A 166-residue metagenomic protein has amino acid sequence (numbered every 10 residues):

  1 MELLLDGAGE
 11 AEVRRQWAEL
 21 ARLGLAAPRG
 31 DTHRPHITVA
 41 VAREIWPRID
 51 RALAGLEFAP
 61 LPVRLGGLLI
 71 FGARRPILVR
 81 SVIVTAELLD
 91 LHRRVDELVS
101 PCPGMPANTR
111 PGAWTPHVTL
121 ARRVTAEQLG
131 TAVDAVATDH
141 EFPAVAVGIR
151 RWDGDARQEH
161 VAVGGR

Functional and structural regions predicted by a protein language model:
M1-R64, T85-P143, E159-R166: Basic, often amphipathic N-terminal segments
H36, A73-P76: Glycine-rich, often proline-containing surface loops adjacent to acidic residues and nearby aromatics that form
L69-R74, V147-V161: Glycine-rich beta-strand-turn "strand-cap" elements at beta-sheet edges
R75-L78, G112: Charge-rich, low-complexity N-terminal segments
R80-V82: Vicinal oxygen chelate
